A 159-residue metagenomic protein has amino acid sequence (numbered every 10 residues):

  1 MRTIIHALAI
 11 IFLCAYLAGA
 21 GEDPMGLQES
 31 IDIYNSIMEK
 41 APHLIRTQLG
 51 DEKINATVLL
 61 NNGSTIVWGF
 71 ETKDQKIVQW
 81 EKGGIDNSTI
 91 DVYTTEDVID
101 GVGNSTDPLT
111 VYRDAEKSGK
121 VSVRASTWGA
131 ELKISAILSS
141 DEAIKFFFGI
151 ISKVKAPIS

Functional and structural regions predicted by a protein language model:
R2-I10: Sec-dependent signal peptide recognition, specifically the positively charged N-region followed immediately by
I10-G19: Hydrophobic h-region of N-terminal signal peptides that target proteins for export in Gram-negative bacteria
G19-S159: Feature captures hydrophobic
